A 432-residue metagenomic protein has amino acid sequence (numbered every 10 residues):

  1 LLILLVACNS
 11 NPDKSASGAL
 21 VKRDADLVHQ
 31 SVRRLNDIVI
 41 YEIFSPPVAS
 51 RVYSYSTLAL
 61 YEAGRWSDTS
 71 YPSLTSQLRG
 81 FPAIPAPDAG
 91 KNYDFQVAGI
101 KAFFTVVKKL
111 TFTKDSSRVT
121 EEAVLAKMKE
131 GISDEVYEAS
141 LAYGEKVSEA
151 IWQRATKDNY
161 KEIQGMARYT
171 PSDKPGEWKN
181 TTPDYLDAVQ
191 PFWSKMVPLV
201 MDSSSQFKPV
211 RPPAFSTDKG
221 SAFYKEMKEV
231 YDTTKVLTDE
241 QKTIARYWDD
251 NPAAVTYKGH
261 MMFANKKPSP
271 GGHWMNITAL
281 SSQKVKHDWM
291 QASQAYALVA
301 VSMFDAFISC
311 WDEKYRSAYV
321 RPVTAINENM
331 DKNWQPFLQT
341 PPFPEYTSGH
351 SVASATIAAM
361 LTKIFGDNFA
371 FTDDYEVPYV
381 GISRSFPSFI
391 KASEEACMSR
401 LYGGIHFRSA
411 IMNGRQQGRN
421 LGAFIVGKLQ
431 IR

Functional and structural regions predicted by a protein language model:
L4-A7: C-terminal motif of bacterial Sec signal peptides marking the signal peptidase cleavage site
N9-R432: Acidic/polar surface patches and capping/hinge elements
